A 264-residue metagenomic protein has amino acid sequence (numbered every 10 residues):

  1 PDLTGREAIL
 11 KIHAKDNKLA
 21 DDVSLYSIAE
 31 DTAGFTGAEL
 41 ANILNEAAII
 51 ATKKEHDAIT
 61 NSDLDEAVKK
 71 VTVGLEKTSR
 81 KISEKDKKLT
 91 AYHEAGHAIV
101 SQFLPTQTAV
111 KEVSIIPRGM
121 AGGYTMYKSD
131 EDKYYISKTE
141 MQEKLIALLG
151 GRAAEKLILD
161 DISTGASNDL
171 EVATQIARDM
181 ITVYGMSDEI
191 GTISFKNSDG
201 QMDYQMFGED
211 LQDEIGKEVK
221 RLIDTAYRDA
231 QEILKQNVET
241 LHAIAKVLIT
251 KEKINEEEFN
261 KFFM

Functional and structural regions predicted by a protein language model:
P1-D65, K70, G74-L75, S79 (+2 more regions): Conserved C-terminal "switch" segment of AAA+ ATPases
T78-L89: Short pre-active-site segment immediately N-terminal to the catalytic Zn-binding motif
K87-Y92, A98-M264: Soluble catalytic regions of large protease machineries
